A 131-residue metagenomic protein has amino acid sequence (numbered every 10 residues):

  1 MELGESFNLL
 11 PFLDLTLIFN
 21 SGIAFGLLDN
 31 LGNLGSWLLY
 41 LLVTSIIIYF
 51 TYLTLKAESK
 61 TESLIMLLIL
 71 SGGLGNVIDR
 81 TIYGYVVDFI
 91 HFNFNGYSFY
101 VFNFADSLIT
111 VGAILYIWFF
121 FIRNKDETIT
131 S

Functional and structural regions predicted by a protein language model:
M1-S131: Alpha-helical transmembrane bundles and membrane-interface segments of multipass inner-membrane proteins
